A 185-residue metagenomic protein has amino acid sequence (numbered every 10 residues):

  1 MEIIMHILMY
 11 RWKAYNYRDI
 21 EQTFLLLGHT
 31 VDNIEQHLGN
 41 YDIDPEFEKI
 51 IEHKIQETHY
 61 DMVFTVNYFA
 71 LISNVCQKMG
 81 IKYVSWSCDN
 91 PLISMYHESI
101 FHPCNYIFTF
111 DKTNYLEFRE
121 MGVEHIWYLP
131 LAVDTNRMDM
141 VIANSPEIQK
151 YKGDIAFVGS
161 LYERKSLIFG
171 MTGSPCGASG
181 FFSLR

Functional and structural regions predicted by a protein language model:
M1-I4: Short, Lys/Arg-enriched N-terminal segments with co-localized hydrophobic residues within the first ~10-30 amino acids
H6-Y17, E124-H125, P130-R185: Nucleotide-sugar donor-binding catalytic core of glycosyltransferases
Y10-M121, N136-A143: Extended catalytic core of nucleotide-activated donor transferases of GT-like folds
